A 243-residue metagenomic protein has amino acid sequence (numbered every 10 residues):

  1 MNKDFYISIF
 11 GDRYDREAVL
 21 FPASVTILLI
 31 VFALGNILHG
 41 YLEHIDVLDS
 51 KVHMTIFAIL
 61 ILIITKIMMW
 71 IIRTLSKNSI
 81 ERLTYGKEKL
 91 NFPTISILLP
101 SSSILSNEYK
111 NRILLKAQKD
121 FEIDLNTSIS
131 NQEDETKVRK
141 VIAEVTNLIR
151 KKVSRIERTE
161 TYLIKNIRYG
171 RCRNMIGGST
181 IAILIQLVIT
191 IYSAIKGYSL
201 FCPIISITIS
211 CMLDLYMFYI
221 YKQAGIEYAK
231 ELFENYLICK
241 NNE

Functional and structural regions predicted by a protein language model:
M1-N107, Y198-F201, I205, Y221: N-terminal first transmembrane alpha-helix
G11-I27, I149-C202: Transmembrane alpha-helical segments and their cytosolic interface motifs in multi-pass membrane proteins
L28-V31, G35, A58, A182-S193 (+1 more regions): Hydrophobic transmembrane helix bundles of membrane-integrated enzymes that assemble and modify cell-envelope
S50, M54, T127, N131 (+3 more regions): Generic, low-specificity signal for short hydrophobic/alpha-helical stretches with a mild N-terminal bias, encompassing
N78-R158: Charge-rich cytosolic interhelical loops and cytosolic tails of multi-pass membrane proteins
E133, K137-N174, A224-E243: Juxtamembrane membrane-interface segments of multi-pass membrane proteins
S193-E243: Alpha-helical oligomerization segments
